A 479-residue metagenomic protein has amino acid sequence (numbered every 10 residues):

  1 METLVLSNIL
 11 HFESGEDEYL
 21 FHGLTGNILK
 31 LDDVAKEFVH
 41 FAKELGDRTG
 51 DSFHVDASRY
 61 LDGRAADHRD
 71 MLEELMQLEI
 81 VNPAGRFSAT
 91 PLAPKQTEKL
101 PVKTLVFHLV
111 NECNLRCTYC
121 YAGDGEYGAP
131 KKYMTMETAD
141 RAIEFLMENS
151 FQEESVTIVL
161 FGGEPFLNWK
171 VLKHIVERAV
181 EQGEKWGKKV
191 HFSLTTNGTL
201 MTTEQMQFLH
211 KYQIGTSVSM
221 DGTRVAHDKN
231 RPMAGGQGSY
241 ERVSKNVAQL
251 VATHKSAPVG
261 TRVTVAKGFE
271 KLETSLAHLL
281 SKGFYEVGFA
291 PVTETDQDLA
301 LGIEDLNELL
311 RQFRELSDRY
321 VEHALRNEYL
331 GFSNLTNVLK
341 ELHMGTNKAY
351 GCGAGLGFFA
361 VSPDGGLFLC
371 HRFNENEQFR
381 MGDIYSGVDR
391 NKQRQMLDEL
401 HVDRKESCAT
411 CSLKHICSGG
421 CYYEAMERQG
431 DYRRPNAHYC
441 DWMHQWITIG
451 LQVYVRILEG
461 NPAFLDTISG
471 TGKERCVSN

Functional and structural regions predicted by a protein language model:
M1-K43, G472: Acidic, low-complexity/disordered tracts enriched in E/D and polar residues
F38, D47-L61: Short acidic, hydrophobic short linear motifs in intrinsically disordered regions
G63, D67-D70, E74, L78 (+3 more regions): Conserved alpha-helical substructure of the radical SAM core
Y121-E126, S256, S412-I416, M426: Detector for the c-type heme attachment site
A139, I143-V159, N168-V292: Radical SAM/AdoMet-radical enzyme domain recognition
I143-F161, M396-L400, R434-N479: Short Fe-S-cluster ligation motifs
E308-E341, H371-S418: C-terminal accessory region of radical SAM enzymes
D398-I449: Cysteine-cluster motifs in flexible loop/terminal segments that predominantly coordinate metals
